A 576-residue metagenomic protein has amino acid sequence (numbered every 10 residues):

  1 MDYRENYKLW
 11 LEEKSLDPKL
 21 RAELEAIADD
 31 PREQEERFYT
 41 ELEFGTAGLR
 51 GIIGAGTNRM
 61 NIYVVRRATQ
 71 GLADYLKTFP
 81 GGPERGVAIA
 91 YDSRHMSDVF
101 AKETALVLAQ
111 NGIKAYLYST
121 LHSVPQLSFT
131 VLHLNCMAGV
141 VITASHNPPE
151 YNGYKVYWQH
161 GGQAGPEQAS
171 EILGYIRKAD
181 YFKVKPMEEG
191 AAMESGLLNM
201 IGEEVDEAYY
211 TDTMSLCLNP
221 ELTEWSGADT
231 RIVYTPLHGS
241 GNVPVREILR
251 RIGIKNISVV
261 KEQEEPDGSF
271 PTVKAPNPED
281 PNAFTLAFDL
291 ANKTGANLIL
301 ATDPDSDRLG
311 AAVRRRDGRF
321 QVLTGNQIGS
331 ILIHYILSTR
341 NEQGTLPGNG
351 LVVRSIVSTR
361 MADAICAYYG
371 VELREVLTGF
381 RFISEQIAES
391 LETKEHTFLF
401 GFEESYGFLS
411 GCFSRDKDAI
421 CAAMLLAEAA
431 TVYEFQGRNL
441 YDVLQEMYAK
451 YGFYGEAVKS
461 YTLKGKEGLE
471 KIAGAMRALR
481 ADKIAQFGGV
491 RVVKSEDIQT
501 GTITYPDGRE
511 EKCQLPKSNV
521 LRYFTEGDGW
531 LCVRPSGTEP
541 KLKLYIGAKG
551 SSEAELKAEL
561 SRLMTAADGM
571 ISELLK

Functional and structural regions predicted by a protein language model:
E5-T104, A192, L198-A228, S240 (+1 more regions): An N-terminal, well-structured beta->alpha segment
E33-L42, N152-T285, D289-A291: Gly/Ser/Thr-enriched, mixed-charge loops and adjacent short helices that form phosphate/oxyanion-binding elements
F38-N58, A144-N147, I232, P236-I248 (+4 more regions): Conserved phosphate/anionic-ligand binding catalytic regions in large, soluble enzymes, centered on
G86-D92, R231-Y234, L409, G547: Short glycine-rich or small-residue beta-strand-to-loop segments that form or flank ligand, phosphate, metal/Fe-S
A88-Y151, G253-G310: N-terminal small/polar loop signature for handling phosphorylated ligands or for N-terminal nucleophile
F100-L108, Y151-W158, V245, D307-N326 (+1 more regions): Short Gly/Thr/Asp-enriched flexible loops that form oxyanion-binding sites at enzyme active sites
Y157-M187, N326-N349, R354-I365, A419 (+1 more regions): Glycine-rich phosphate-binding loop plus the immediately following alpha-helix
N292, A296-L298, R319-Q321, R340-R534 (+3 more regions): Phosphate-binding and adjacent anionic-ligand microenvironments
